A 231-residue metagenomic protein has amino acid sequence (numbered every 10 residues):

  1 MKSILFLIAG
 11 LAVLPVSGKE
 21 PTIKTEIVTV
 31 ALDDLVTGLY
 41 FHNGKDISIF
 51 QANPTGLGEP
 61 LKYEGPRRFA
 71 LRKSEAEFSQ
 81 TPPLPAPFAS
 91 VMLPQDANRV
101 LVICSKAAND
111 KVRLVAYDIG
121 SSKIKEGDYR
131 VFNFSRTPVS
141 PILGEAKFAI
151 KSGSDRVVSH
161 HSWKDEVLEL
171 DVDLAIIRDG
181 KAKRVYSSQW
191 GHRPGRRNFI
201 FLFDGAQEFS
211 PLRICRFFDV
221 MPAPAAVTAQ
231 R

Functional and structural regions predicted by a protein language model:
M1-I4: Positively charged n-region of N-terminal signal peptides that target proteins for export
I8-S17: Hydrophobic h-region of N-terminal signal peptides that target proteins for export in Gram-negative bacteria
K19-F132, T137-R231: Intrinsically disordered, low-complexity polar regions and short flexible loop motifs
